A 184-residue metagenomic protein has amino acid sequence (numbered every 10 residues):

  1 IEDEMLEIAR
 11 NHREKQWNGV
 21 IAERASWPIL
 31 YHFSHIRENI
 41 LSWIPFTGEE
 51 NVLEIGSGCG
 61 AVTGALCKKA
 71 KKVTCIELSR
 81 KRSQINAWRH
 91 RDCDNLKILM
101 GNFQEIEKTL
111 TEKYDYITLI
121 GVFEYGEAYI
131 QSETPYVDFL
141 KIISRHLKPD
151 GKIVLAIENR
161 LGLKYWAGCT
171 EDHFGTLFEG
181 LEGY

Functional and structural regions predicted by a protein language model:
I1-H12: N-terminal auxiliary segments of SAM/dcSAM-dependent transferases
L30-E50: Conserved alpha-helix/loop element of class I SAM-dependent methyltransferases that forms part of the SAM/SAH-binding
E49-G58: Conserved class I S-adenosyl-L-methionine
C59-A70: Conserved SAM-binding loop of SAM-dependent methyltransferases across substrates and taxa, primarily the Class I
K69-E105: Class I SAM-dependent methyltransferase SAM/SAH-binding core
K108-I117: A short acidic, Gly/Pro-enriched loop at the edge of an enzyme's catalytic core that lines a small-molecule cofactor
T134-K152: A short glycine-rich, Lys/Arg-flanked "PGG" loop and its adjoining helix->strand segment in the class I
V154-L177: Conserved class I S-adenosyl-L-methionine
